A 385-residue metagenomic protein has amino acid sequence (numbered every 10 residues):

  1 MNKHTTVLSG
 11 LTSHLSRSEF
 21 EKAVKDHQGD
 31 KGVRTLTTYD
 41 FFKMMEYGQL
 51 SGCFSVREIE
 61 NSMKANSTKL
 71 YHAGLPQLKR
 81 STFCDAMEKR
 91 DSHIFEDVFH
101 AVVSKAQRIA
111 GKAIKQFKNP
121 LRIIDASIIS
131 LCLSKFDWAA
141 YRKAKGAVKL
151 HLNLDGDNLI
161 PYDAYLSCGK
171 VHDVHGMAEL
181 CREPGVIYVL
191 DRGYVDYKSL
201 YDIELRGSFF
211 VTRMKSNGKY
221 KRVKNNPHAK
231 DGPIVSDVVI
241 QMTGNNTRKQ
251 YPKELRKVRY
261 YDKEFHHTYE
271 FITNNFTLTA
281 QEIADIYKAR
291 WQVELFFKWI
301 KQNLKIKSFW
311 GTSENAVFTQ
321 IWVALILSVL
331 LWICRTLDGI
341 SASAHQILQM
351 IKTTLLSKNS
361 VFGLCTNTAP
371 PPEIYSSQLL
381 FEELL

Functional and structural regions predicted by a protein language model:
M1-S62, R90, I94-A101, K115-D137 (+1 more regions): Single, function-defining residue in the core of a domain
K64-A73: Extended, structured, electrostatic nucleic-acid-contact surfaces
H72-R90: Major-groove recognition helix of helix-turn-helix-like DNA-binding domains
